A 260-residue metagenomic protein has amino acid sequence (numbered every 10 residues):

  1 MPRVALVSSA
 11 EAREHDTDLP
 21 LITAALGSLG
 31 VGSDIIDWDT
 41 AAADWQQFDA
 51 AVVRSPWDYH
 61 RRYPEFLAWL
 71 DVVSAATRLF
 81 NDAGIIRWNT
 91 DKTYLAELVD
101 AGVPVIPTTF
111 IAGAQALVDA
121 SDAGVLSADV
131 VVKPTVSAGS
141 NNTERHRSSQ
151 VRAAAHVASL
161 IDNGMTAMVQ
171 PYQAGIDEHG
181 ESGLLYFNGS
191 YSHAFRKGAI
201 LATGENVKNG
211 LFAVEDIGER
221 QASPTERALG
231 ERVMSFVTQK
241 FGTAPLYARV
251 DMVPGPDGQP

Functional and structural regions predicted by a protein language model:
P2-S8, L70-A75, G84-H179, R227-E231: Active-site nucleotide/adenylate-binding loops and adjacent lid/helix of ATP-dependent enzymes
R3, A10-A112: Conserved N-proximal alpha/beta basic substrate-recognition cap immediately N-terminal to, or forming the N-lobe
L6, R145, Y186, M252-P254: Conserved hydrophobic "DFG−1" position in protein kinase catalytic cores
V31, V103-P104, L126, Q239-P245: Short secondary-structure junctions
D39-A41, Q170-G175, V250-V253: Short, solvent-exposed loop/turn elements at beta->coil junctions and helix N-caps that rim active or binding pockets
F48-V53, G183-Y186, P256-P260: A short beta-strand motif that forms the metal-chelation/ATP-contact edge of phosphoryl-transfer active sites
R147-K240: Phosphate-binding site of ATP-dependent enzymes
Q239-P260: Conserved metal-phosphate-binding beta-hairpin within the catalytic cores of diverse ATP-dependent phosphoryl-transfer
